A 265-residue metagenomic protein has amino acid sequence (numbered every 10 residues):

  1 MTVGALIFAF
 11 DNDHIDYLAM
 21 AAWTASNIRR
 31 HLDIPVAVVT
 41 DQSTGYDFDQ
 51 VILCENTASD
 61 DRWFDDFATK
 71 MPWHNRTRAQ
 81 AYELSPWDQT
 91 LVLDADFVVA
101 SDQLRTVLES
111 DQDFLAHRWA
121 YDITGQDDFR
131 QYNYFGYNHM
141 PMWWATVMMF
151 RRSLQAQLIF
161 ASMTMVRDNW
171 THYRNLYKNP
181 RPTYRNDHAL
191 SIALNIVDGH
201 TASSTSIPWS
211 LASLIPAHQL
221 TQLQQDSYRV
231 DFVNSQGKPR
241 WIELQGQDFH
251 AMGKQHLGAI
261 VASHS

Functional and structural regions predicted by a protein language model:
M1-A9, L18, V38, Y46-F48 (+2 more regions): A glycosyltransferase accessory/donor-loop signature
H14-M20: Short N-terminal binding/cap micro-motifs at the start of the first secondary-structure element
W23, N27-I34: Short, acidic, metal-binding catalytic loop of nucleotide-sugar glycosyltransferases
D33-D41, V51, T90-V92, A116: Short, hydrophobic beta-strand segments that form beta-sheet elements in well-ordered domains
Q42-Q50, R105-S110: Short loop/helix-cap segments at secondary-structure boundaries that form the rim of catalytic
T44-S85: Active-site-proximal specificity loops/subdomain of glycosyltransferases
T69, Y132-N138: Short, P/G- and charge-enriched loop/turn segments at secondary-structure junctions
H74-Q126: GT-A fold catalytic core of metal-dependent nucleotide-sugar glycosyltransferases, centered on the diacidic
